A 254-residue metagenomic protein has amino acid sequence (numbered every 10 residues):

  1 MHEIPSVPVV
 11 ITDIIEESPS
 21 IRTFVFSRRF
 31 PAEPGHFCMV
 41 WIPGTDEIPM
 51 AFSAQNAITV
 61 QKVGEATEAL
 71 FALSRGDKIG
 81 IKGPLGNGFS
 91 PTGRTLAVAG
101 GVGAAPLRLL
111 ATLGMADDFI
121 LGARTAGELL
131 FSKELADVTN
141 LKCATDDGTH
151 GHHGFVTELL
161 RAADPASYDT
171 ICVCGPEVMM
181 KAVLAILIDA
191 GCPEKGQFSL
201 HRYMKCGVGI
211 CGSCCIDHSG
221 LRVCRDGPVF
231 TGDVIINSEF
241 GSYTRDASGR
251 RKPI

Functional and structural regions predicted by a protein language model:
M1-D77: Ferredoxin-reductase
D46-A54, G86-R94, C224: Short, Lys/Arg- and Gly-enriched loop/turn segments at beta-strand edges
E68-Y203: FNR/FR-type flavoprotein reductase catalytic core
P106, E177-V178, L200-V229: Local cysteine-cluster metal-coordination motifs and their immediate loop/turn environment, predominantly Fe-S cluster
L221-D226, F230-I254: Short Fe-S-cluster ligation motifs
